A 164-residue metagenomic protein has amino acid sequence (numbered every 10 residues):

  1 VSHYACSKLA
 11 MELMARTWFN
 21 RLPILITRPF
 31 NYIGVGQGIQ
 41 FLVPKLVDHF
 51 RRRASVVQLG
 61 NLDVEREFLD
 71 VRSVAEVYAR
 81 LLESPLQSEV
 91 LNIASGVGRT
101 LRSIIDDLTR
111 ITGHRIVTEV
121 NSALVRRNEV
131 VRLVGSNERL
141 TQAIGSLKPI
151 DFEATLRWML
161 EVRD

Functional and structural regions predicted by a protein language model:
V1, F30-I33, D63-R66: Active-site segment of SDR-like NAD(P)-dependent oxidoreductases
V1-L25, D48-R51: Active-site Tyr-X1-5-Lys
S2, Q37, F41, R66-R72 (+4 more regions): Residue-level signal for the nucleotide or nucleotide-sugar donor/cofactor binding architecture
L9, I33-K45, R53-V57, V71-R72 (+3 more regions): Glycine/proline-rich active-site loop of Rossmann-fold NAD(P)-dependent oxidoreductases
I26-R28, N92: Conserved beta-strand scaffold in the Rossmann-like NAD(H)/NADP(H)-binding core of dehydrogenases/reductases
L42, L46, T100-T112, T155-L156: PAPS/PAP-binding and catalytic site of the sulfotransferase fold
N61, S88-L91, T100-D106, G113-R132 (+1 more regions): C-terminal "lid/loop" region of Rossmann-like NAD(P)-dependent oxidoreductases
D151-D164: Amphipathic terminal alpha-helices
